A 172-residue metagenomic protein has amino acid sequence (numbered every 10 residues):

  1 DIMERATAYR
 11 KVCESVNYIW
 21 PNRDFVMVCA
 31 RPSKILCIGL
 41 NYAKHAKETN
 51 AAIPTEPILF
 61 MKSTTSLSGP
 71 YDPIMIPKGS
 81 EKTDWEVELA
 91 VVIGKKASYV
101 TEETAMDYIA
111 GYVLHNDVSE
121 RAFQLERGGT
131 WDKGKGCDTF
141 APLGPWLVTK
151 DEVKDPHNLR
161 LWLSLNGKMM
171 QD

Functional and structural regions predicted by a protein language model:
D1-P57, D151-K154: N-terminal non-catalytic cap/leader segment that marks the start of a structured domain
T7, K11, P21-D24, V28 (+2 more regions): Catalytic-pocket segment enriched in acidic/His residues
F25-M27, E48-N50, I74-T83, A97-T104 (+2 more regions): A generic local secondary-structure boundary/capping motif
I53-P70, T83-W85: Structural signature of FAD isoalloxazine-binding scaffolds in flavoprotein oxidoreductases
L59-S63, T104-D132, C137-D138: Flexible glycine-rich active-site/ligand-binding loops centered on an Asp-His dyad
T65, G94-S98, V118-S119, K150-E152 (+1 more regions): Short loop segments at secondary-structure junctions
P70-A110, L114-S119: Non-heme Fe(II) oxygenase catalytic core, chiefly the N-lobe of the double-stranded beta-helix
